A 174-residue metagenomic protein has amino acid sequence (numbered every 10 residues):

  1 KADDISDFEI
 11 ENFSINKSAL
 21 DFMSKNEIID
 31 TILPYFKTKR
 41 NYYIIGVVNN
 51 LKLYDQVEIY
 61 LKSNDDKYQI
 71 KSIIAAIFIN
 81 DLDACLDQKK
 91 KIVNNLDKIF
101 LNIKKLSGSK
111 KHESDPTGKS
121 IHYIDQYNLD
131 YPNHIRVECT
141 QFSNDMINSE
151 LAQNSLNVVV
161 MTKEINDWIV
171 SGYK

Functional and structural regions predicted by a protein language model:
A2-R40, I74-K174: Non-cytosolic coordination micro-motifs
N41-K91: Mid-chain, structured segments of secreted extracytoplasmic proteins
